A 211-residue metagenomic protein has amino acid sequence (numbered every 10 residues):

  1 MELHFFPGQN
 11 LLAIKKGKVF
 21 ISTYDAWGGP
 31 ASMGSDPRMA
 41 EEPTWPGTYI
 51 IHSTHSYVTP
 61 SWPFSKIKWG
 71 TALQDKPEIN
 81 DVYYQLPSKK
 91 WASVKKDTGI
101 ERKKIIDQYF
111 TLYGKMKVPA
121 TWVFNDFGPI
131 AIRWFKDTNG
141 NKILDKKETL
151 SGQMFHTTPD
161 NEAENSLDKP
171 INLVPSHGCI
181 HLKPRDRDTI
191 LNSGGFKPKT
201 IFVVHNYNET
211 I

Functional and structural regions predicted by a protein language model:
M1-R102, H205-Y207, I211: Intrinsically disordered, low-complexity, Pro/Ser/Thr/Asn/Gly/Ala-rich spacer/linker segments adjacent to signal
S65-I67, A72-K76, N80-I211: Exported/periplasmic cell-wall-interacting domains
